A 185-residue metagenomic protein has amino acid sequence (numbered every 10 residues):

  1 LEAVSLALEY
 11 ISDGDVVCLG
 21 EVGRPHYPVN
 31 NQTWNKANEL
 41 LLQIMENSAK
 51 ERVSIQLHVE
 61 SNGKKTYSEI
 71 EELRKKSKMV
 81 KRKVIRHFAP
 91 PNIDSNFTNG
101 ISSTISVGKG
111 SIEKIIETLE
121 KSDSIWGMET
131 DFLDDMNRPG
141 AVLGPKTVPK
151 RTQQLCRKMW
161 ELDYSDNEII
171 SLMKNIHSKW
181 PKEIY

Functional and structural regions predicted by a protein language model:
L1, G14-D15, L133, L143-M159: Active-site gating loops and adjacent loop-to-helix segments of metal-dependent hydrolytic enzymes
L1-P91: Divalent metal-binding pocket/active-site signature
H58, S122-P145: Short acidic/histidine-rich active-site segments
S77-K78, T98, T118-D123: Short, conserved loop/helix-junction motifs that constitute active-site signature segments in enzyme catalytic cores
S95-N96, I112-E120, N137-A141: Short, charged, surface-exposed secondary-structure boundary motifs
I101-K114: His/Asp/Glu-enriched short active-site or ligand-binding loop at hydrolase and phosphoryl-transfer sites
Q153-Y185: Mid-to-C-terminal alpha-helical segments outside catalytic/metal-binding sites
